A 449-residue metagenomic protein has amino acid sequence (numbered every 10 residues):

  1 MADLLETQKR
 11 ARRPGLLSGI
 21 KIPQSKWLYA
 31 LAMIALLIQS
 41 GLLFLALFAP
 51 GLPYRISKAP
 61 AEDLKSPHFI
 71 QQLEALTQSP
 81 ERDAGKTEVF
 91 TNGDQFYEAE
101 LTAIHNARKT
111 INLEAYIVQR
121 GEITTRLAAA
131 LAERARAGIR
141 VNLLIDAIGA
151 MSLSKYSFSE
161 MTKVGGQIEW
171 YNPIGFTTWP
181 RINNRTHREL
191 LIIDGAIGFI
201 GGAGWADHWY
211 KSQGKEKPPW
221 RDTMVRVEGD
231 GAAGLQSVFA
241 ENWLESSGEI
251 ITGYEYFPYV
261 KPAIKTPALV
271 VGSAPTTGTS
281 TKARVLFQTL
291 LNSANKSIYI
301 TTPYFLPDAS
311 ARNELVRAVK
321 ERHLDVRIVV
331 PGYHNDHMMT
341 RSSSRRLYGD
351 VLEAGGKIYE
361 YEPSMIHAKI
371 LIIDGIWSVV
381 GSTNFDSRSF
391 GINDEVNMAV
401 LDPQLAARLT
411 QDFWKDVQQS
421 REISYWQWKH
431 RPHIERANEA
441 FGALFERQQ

Functional and structural regions predicted by a protein language model:
A2-Q449: Charged, low-complexity intrinsically disordered terminal segments
